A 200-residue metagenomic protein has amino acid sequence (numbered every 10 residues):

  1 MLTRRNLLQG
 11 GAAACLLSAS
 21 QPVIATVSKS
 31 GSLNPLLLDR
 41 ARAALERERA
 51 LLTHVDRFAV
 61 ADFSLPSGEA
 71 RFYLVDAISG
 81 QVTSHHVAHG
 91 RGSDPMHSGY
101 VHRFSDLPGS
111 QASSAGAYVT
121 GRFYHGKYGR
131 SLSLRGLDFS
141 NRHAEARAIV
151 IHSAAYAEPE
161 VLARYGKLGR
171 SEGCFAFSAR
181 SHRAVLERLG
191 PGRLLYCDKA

Functional and structural regions predicted by a protein language model:
M1-C15: N-terminal secretory signal peptides and thylakoid transit peptides that target proteins across membranes
L16-L17, P191: Residue-level marker of structural boundaries
I24-S171, A179-R183, E187, R193: Cell wall/extracellular polymer interaction/catalysis modules
C174: Short cysteine clusters
G192-K199: C-terminal functional extensions of proteins
